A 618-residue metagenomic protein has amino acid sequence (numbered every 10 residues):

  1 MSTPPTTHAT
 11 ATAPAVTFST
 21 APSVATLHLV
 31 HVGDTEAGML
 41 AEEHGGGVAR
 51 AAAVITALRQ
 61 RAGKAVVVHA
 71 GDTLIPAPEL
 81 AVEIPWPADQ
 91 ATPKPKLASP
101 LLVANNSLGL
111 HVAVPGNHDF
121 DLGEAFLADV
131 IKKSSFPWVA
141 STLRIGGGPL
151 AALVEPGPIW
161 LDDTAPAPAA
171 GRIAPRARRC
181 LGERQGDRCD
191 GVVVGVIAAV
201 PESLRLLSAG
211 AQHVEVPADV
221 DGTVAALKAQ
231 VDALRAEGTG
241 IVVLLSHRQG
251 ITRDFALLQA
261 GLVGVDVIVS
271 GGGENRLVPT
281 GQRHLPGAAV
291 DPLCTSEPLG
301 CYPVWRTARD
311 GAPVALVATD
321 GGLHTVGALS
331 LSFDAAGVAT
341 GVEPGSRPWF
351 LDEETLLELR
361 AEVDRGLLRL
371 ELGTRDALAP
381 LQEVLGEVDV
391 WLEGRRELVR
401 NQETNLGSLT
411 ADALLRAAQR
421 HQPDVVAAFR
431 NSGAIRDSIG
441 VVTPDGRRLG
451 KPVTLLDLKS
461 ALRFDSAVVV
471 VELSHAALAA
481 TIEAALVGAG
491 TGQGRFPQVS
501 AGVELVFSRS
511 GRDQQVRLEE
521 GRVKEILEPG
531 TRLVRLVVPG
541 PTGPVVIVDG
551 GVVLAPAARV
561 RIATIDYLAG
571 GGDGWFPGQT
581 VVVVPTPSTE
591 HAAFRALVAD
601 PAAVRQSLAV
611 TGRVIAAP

Functional and structural regions predicted by a protein language model:
S2-F350, L409-R416, A428, E472 (+2 more regions): Acidic, metal/ion-coordinating pockets
A15-H28, V32, E36-L40, H44-V48 (+6 more regions): Catalytic centers of hydrolytic enzymes
